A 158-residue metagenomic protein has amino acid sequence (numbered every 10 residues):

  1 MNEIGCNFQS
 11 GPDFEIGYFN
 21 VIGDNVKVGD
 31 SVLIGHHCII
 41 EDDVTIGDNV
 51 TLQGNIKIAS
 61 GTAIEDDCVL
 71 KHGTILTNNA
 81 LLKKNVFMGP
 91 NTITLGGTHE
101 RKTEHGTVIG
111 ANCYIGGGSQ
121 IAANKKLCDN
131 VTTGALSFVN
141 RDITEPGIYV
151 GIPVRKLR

Functional and structural regions predicted by a protein language model:
M1-Q9, E15-L127, I152-L157: Flexible, glycine/small-residue-enriched loop-and-beta-strand segment within the central core of proteins
K125-L127, D142-E145: C-terminal substrate-recognition "lid" of short-chain dehydrogenase/reductases
R141, R158: Short helix N-cap motif at coil->helix boundaries in the Bergerat
T144-E145, V150-P153: Acidic, glycine-centered active-site loop in nucleotide-sugar glycosyltransferases
